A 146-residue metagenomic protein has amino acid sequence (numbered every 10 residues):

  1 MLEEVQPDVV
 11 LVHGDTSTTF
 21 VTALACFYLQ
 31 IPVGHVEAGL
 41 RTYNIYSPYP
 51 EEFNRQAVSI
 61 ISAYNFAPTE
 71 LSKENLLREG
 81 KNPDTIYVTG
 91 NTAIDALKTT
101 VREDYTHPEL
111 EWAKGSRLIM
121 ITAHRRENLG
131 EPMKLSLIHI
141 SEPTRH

Functional and structural regions predicted by a protein language model:
M1-N82: Active-site and donor-binding regions of nucleotide-sugar-utilizing enzymes
A38, N91, E142: Active-site donor-binding loop signature of nucleotide-sugar glycosyltransferases
I61-L135: A nucleotide-sugar donor-handling region in carbohydrate enzymes
I138-T144: Conserved small/polar residues in nucleotide/adenosyl-binding loops
